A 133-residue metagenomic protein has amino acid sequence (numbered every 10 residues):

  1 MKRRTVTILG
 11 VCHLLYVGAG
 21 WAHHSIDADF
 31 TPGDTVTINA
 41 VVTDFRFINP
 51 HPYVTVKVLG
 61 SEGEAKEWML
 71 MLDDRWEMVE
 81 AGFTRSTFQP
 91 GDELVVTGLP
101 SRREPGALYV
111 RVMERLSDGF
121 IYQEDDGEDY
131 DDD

Functional and structural regions predicted by a protein language model:
V6-T7: N-terminal export leaders
W21-V36: Short boundary/loop segments of OB/S1/cold-shock single-stranded nucleic-acid-binding domains
I38-V42: Conserved hydrophobic positions within beta-strands
I48-L59: Short aromatic-glycine-enriched beta-strand elements
L72-E80: Short, structured beta-strand/loop micro-motifs enriched in basic residues and often containing a Trp
V79-V96: Short nucleic-acid-contacting surface segments enriched for D/E, G, S/T with interspersed K/R
S101-D125: OB-fold/S1-family single-stranded nucleic acid-binding modules
